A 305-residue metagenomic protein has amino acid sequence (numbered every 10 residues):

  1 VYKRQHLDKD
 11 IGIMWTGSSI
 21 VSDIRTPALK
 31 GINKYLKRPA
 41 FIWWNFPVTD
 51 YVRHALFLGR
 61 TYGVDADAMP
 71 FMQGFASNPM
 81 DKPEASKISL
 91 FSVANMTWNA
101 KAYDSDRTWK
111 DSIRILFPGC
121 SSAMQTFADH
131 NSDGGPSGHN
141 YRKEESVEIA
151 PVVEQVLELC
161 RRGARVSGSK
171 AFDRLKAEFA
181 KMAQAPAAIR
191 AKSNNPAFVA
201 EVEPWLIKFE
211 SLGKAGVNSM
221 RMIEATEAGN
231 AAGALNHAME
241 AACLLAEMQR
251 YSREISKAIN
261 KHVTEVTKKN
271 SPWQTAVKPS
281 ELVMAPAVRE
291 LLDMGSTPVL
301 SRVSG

Functional and structural regions predicted by a protein language model:
V1-Y2, H237, M248-G305: Short, small-residue-biased leader/transition segments that mark boundaries at the very start of proteins
K3-K110: Catalytic-core regions of glycoside hydrolase
R53-A55, V152, V299: Generic low-complexity segments that are intrinsically disordered, proline-rich and/or Lys/Arg-biased
D81, S122, A188, K192-N195 (+1 more regions): Intrinsically disordered or highly flexible coil/loop and linker segments, enriched in small and charged/polar residues
E84-F172: Charged, amphipathic alpha-helical linkers/stalks
G134-A246: Long, compositionally biased charged/polar accessory segments in the mid-to-C-terminal portions of proteins
